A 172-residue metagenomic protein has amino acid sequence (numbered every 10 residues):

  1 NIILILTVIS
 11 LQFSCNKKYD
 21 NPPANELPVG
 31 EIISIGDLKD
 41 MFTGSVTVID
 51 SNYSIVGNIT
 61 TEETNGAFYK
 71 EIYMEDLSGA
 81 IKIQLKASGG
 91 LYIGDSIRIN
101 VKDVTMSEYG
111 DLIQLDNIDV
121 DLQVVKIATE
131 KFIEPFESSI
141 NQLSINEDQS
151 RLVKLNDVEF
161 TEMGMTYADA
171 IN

Functional and structural regions predicted by a protein language model:
N1-I5: Sec-dependent signal peptide recognition, specifically the positively charged N-region followed immediately by
L11-S14: C-terminal motif of bacterial Sec signal peptides marking the signal peptidase cleavage site
N16-N172: OB-fold single-stranded nucleic acid-binding module
